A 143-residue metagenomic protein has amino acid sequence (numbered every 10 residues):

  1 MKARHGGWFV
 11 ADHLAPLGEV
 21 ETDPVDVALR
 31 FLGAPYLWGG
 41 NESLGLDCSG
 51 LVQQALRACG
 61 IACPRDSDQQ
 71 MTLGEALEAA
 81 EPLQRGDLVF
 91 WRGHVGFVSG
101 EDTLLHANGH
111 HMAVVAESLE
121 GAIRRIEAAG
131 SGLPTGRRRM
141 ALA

Functional and structural regions predicted by a protein language model:
M1, V95-E101: Short beta-strand-centered aromatic/proline hotspots
M1-A34: Boundary regions of SH3-family modules and the immediately adjacent low-complexity/disordered segments in eukaryotic
V10-D12, D47, A116-S118: Helix N-cap / beta->alpha transition motif
E19-R30, G39-G40, A58, S118-L119: Intrinsically disordered, low-complexity proline/serine/threonine-rich regions that harbor SH3-binding proline-rich
P35-L83: Catalytic cysteine-centered active-site loop
N41, D68, E75-E78, S99-A143: Aromatic- and glycine-rich peptidoglycan recognition patches
G86-D87: Structural motif
F90-W91: A generic structural signal for residues embedded in beta-strands
